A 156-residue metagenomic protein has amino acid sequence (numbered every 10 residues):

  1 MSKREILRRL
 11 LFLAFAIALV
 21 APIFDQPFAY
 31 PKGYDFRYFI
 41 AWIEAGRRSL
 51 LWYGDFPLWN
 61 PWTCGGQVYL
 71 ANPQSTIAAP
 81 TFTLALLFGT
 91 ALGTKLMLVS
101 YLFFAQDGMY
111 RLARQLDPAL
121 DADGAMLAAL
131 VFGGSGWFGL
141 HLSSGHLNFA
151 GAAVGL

Functional and structural regions predicted by a protein language model:
M1-L7, P31, R114-D123: Membrane-interfacial loop-to-helix junctions in multi-pass inner-membrane proteins
M1-P22: Start-transfer (signal-anchor) and selected internal transmembrane alpha helices of multi-pass inner/ER membrane
I6, I43-A45, G124-M126: Short hydrophobic "helix-edge" motifs at membrane interfaces and signal-peptide entry regions
F15-M109, L130-A153: Membrane-interface coil-to-helix junctions
M109-G134: Transmembrane-helix signature of polytopic, membrane-embedded enzymes that assemble or transfer cell-envelope glycans
